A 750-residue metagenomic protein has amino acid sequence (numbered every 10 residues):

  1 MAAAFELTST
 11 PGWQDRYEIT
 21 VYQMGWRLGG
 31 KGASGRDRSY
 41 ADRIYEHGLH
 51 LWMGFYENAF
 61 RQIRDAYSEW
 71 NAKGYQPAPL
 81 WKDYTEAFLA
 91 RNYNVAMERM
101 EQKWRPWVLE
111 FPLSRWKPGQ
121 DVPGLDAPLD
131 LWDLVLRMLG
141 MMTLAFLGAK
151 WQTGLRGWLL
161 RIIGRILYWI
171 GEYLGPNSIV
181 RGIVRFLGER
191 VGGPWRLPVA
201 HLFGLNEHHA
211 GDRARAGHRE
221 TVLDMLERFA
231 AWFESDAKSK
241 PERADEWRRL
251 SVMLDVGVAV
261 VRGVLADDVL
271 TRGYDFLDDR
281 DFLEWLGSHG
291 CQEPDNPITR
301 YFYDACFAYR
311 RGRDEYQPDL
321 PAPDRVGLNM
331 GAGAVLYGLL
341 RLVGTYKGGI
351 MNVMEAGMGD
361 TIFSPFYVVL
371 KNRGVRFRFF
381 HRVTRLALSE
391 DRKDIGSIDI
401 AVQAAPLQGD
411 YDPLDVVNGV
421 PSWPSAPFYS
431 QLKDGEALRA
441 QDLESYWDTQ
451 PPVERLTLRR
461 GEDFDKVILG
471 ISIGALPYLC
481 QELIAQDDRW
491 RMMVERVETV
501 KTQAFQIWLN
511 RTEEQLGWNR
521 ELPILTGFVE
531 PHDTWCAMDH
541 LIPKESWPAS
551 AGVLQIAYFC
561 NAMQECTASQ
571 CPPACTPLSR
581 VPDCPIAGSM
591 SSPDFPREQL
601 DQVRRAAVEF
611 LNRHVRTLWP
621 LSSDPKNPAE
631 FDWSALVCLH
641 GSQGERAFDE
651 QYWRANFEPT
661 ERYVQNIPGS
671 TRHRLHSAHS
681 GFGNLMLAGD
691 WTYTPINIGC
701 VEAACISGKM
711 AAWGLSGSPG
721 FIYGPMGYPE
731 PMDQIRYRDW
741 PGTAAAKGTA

Functional and structural regions predicted by a protein language model:
L7-R36: Glycine-rich FAD pyrophosphate-binding loop
Y17, A33-Q62: N-terminal glycine-rich dinucleotide-binding loop that anchors FAD/FMN and/or NAD(P) in oxidoreductases
R36, Y56-A127, D133-L134, W158-L160 (+1 more regions): A conserved beta-strand/loop capping segment in the N-terminal third of enzymes that catalyze redox or closely related
A72-A87, F379-F380, G720-E730: Short, glycine/acidic-rich hinge or "gate" loops at secondary-structure transitions that mediate conformational
E98-Q102, P106-P118, D394-S397, Q403 (+1 more regions): Acidic, Ser/Thr-rich low-complexity intrinsically disordered segments
L134-M225, D245-R248, H289, E293 (+7 more regions): C-terminal lid/capping helical subdomain adjacent to the catalytic/cofactor pocket in oxidative enzymes
R137-R455, R459: Active-site/ligand-binding neighborhood in enzyme catalytic cores
G164, V258-G263, V269-L277, L336-V368 (+9 more regions): C-terminal segments that line or cap access tunnels to active or ligand-binding sites in enzymes and enzyme-associated
